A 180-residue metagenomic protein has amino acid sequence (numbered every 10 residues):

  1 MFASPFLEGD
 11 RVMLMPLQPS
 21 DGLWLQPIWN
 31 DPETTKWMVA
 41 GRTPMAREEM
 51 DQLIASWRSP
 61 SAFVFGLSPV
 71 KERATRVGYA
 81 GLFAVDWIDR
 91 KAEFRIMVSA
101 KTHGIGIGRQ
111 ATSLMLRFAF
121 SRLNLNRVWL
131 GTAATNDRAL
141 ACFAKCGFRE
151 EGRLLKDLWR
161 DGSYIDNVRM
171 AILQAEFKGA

Functional and structural regions predicted by a protein language model:
M1-G22, P27-D31, K71-A180: Acyl-donor (CoA/ACP) binding surface of acyl/acetyltransferases
D31-T34, S59: Short helix-loop boundary/capping segments at the starts of domains
E33-I54: Conserved GNAT-fold acetyl-CoA-binding loop/helix
T34-T35, F63, L125: A general structural signal for well-ordered secondary-structure junctions
G41-R42, G66, W159: Sparse recognition of residues in long alpha-helices and their boundaries
I54-G66: A short helix-loop-beta-strand connector motif used in the catalytic cores of GNAT acetyltransferases and, in some
